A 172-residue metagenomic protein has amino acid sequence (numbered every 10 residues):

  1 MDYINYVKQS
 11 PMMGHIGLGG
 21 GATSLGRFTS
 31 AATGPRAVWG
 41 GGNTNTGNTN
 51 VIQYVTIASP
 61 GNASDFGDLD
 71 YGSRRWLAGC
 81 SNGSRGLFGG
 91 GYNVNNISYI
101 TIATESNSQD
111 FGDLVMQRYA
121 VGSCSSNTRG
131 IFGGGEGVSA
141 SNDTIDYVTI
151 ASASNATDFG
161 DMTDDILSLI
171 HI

Functional and structural regions predicted by a protein language model:
M1-G41, T56-D68, A103-V115, A151-G160: Enriched but not universal
G26-F28, W76-L77, A120-V121, S168: Short, flexible, glycine/charge-rich loop motifs used to bind or transfer phosphoryl groups or to couple energy/partner
F28-A32, C80, C124: Structural signature of eukaryotic scaffold interfaces centered on beta-propeller domains
G34, G47-V51, A63, R74 (+6 more regions): A detector of repeated loop/turn-to-beta-strand junctions in beta-rich toroidal repeat architectures
G34-T46, I57, N82-N93, I102 (+2 more regions): Glycine-centered tight turns/hairpins at beta-strand boundaries that repeat across beta-rich repeat domains
A37-G40, I52, L69, G79 (+7 more regions): Hydrophobic strand positions within the blades of repeat-based beta-sheet folds
V51-T56, I97-I102, T144-I150: Beta-propeller blade signature
I170-I172: Conserved small/polar residues in nucleotide/adenosyl-binding loops
